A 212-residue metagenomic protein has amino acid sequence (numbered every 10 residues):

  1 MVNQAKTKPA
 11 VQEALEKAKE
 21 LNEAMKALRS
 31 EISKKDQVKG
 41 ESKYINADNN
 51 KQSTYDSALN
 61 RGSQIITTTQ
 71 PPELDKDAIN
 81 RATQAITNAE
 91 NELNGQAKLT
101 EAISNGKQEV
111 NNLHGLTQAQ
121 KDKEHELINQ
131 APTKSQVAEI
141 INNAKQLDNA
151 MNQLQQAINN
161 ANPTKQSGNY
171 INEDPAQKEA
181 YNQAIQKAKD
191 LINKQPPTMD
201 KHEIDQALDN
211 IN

Functional and structural regions predicted by a protein language model:
M1-N212: Amphipathic alpha-helical assembly segments used for oligomerization, scaffolding, or translocation
